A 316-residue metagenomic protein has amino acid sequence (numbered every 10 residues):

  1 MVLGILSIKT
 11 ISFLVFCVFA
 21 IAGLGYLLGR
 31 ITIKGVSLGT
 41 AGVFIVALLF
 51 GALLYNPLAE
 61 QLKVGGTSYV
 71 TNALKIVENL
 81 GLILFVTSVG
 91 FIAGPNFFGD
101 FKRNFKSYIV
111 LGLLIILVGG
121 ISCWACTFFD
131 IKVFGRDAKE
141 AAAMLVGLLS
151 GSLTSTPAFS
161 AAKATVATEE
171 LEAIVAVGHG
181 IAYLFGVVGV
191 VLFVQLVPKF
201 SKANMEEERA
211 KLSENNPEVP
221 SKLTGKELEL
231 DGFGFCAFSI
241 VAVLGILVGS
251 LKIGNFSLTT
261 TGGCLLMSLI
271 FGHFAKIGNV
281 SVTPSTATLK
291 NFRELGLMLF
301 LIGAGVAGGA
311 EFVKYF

Functional and structural regions predicted by a protein language model:
M1-V2, I121-A141, G178-L223: Juxtamembrane and boundary regions of transmembrane helices in multi-pass small-molecule transporters and channels
V2-K75, F233-K290, L299, G303-A310: Structural signature of multi-pass alpha-helical membrane transport proteins
L14-F19, T71, L80, N104-G112 (+4 more regions): Structural signal for the N-terminal portions of transmembrane helices and their immediately preceding loop/interface
K34-L38, S68-V77, F101-L114, L145-G151 (+2 more regions): Membrane-interface segments at loop-to-transmembrane junctions
I45, L49, G112-L117, G147-T154 (+2 more regions): Transmembrane helix-bundle signature of multi-pass membrane transporters/permeases
Y55, S122-F128, A158-V166, L301-F312: Hydrophobic alpha-helical transmembrane segments in multi-pass integral membrane proteins
V89, F134-L184: Alpha-helical membrane segments and immediately flanking helix-loop junctions that form or couple to the substrate/ion
F97-W124, A310-F316: Entry/N-cap segments of selected transmembrane alpha helices and their immediately preceding amphipathic helices
